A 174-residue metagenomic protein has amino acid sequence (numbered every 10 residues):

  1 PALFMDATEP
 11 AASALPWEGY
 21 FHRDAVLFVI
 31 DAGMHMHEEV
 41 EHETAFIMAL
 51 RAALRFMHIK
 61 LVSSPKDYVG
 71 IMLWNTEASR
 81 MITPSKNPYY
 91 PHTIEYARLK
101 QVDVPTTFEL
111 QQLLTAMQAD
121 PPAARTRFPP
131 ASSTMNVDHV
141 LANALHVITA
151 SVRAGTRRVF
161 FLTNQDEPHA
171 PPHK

Functional and structural regions predicted by a protein language model:
A2-K174: Intrinsically disordered, low-complexity, Ser/Thr/Glu/Asp/Lys/Arg-enriched terminal regions and linkers of eukaryotic
